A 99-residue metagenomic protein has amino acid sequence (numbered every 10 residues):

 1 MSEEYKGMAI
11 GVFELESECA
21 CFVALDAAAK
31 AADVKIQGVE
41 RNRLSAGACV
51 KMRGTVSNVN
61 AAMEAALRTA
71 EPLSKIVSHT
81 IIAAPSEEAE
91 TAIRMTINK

Functional and structural regions predicted by a protein language model:
S2-K6, A29, E40-L44, S74: Solvent-exposed alpha-helices and their adjacent loops that cap or buttress functional pockets in soluble metabolic
E4-L15: Short glycine-/aliphatic-rich beta-strand segments at the starts of folded cytosolic domains
C19-D33: Short amphipathic alpha-helix segments
A27, A62-T69: Short amphipathic alpha-helices in soluble, non-transmembrane regions that often serve as interface/regulatory elements
V34-E40, S78-H79: A short linear hydrophobic-aromatic micro-motif
R53-V59: Helix N-cap motif at beta-to-alpha junctions
P72-A84: Conserved short beta-strand edge segments in small beta-sheet-based binding/regulatory domains
E87-K99: Short, low-order "capping/linker" segments at domain edges
